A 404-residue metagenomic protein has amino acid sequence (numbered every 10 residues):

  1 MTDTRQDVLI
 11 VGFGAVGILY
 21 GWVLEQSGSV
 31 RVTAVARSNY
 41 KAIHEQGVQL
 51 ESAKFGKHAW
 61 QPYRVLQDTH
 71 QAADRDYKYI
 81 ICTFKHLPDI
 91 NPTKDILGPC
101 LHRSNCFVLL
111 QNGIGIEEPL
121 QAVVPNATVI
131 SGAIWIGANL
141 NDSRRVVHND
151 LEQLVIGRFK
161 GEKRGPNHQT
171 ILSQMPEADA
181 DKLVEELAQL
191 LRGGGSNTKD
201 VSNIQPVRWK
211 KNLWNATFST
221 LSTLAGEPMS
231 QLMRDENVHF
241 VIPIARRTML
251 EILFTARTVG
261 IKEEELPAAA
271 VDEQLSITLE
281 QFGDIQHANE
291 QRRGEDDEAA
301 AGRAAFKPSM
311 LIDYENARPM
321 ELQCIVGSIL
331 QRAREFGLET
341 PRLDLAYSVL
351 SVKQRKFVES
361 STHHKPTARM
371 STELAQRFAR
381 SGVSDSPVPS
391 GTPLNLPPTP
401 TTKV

Functional and structural regions predicted by a protein language model:
M1-G56, W60, L190: NAD(P)+-binding Rossmann beta1-loop-alpha1 motif at the extreme N-terminus of oxidoreductases
T2-R5, I242-V404: NAD(P)-dependent Rossmann-like dehydrogenase/reductase catalytic/cofactor-binding core
Q6, K78, E152-L154: Nucleotide donor/acceptor-binding cores
L9, R31-T33, V108, I130 (+1 more regions): A structural signal for isolated positions on well-ordered beta-strands in alpha/beta enzyme cores
I10, T33-A36, T83, L109-L110 (+2 more regions): Active-site-adjacent beta-strand anchor residues
W22, Q26, D95-P99, A122 (+2 more regions): Short, well-ordered alpha-helices that flank and scaffold nucleotide-derived cofactor binding pockets
K57-H148: Rossmann-like NAD(P)(H) cofactor-binding subdomain of soluble oxidoreductases
P99-C100, V123-T128, N141-E273: Internal alpha-helical scaffold of NAD(P)-dependent oxidoreductase catalytic cores
